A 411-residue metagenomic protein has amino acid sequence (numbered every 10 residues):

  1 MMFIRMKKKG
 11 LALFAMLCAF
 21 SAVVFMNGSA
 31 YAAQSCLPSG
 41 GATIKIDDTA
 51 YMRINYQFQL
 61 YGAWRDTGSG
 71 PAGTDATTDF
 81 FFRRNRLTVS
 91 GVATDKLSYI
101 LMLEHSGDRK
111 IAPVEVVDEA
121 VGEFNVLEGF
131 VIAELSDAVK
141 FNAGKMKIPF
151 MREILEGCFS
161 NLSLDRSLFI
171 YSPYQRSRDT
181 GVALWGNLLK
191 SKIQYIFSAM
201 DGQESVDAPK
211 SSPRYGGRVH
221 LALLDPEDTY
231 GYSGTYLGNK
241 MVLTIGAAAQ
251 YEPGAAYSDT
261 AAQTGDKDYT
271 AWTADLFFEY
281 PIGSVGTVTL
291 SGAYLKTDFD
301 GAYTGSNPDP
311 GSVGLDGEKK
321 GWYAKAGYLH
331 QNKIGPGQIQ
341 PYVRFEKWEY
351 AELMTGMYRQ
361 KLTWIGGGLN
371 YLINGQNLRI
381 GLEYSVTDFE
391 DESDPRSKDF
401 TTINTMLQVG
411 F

Functional and structural regions predicted by a protein language model:
M1-K9: N-terminal secretory signal peptides that target proteins for export/translocation
M1-M2, A15, Q34, I196 (+2 more regions): Low-complexity, intrinsically disordered short segments enriched for Gly/Pro and polybasic residues
F14-F25: Bacterial N-terminal signal peptides
F25-A32: Sec/Tat signal peptide C-region and signal peptidase I cleavage site
Q34-T67, A72-E227, S233-G234, E318-K333 (+3 more regions): Outer membrane beta-barrel
S35, D47, D66-T67, P71-T74 (+3 more regions): Outer-membrane beta-barrel pore domains
